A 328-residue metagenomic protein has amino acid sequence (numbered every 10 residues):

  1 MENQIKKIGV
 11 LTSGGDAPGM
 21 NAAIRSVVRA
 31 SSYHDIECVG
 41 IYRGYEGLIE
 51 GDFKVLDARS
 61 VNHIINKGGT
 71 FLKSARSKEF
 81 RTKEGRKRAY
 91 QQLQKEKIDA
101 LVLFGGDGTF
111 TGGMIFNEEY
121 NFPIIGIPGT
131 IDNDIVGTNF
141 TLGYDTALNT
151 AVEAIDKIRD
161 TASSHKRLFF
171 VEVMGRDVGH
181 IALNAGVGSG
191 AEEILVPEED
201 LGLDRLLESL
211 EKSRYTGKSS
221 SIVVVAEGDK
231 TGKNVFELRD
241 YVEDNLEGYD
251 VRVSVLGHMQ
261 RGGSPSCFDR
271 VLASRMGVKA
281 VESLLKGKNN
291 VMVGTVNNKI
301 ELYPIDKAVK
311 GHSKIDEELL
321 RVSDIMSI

Functional and structural regions predicted by a protein language model:
E2, L48-L103, G108-T109, L142-N149 (+2 more regions): Glycine-rich oxoanion-binding loops at beta->alpha junctions
E2-I49: N-terminal phosphate-binding or glycine-rich loops at protein starts, especially the Walker A/P-loop of NTPases
K7-G14, T70-A75, D99-L103, F169-E172 (+1 more regions): Short glycine-rich or small-residue beta-strand-to-loop segments that form or flank ligand, phosphate, metal/Fe-S
S13-D16, I41-G47, R76-S77, G106-G108 (+6 more regions): Short, ordered loop/turn segments at secondary-structure junctions
R25-H34, K54-S60, I115-G126, L142-T146 (+1 more regions): A glycine- and small-aliphatic-rich helix-loop capping segment at beta-alpha/alpha-beta transitions that lines
C38, L103-G105, T111, I115 (+2 more regions): Accessory alpha-helical/coil subdomains and C-terminal extensions that flank or cap enzyme catalytic cores
D240-I328: C-terminal non-catalytic interaction/assembly regions of soluble proteins
